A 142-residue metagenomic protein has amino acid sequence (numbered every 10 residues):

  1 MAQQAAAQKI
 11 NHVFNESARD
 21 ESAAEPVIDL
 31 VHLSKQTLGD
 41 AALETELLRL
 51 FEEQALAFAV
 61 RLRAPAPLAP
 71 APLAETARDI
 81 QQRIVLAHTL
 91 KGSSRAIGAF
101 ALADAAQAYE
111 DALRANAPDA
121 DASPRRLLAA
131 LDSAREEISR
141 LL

Functional and structural regions predicted by a protein language model:
M1-L142: Two-component system phosphorelay core
